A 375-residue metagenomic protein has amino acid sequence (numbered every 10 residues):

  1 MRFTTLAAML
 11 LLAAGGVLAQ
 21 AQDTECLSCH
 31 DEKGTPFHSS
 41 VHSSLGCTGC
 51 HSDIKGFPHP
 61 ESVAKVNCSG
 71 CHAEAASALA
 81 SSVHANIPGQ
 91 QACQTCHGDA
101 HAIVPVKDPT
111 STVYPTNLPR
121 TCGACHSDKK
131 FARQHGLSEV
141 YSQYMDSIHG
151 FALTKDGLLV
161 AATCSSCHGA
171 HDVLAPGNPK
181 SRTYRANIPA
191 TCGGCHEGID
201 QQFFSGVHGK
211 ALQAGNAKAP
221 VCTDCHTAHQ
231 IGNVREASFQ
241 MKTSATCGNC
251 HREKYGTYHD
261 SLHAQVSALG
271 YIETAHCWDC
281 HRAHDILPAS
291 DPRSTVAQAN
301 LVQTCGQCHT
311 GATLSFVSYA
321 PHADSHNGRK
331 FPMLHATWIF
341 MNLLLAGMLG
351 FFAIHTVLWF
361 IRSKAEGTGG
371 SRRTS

Functional and structural regions predicted by a protein language model:
F3, L18-S375: Short sequence/structural segments immediately N-terminal
A7-G16: Bacterial N-terminal signal peptides
